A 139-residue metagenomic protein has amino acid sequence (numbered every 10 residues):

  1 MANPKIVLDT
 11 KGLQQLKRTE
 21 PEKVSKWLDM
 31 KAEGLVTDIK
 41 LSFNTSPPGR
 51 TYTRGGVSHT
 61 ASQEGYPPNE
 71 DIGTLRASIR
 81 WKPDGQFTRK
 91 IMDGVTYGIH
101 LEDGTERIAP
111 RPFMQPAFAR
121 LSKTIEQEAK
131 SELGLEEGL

Functional and structural regions predicted by a protein language model:
M1-L139: Short, Lys/Arg-rich flexible segments
